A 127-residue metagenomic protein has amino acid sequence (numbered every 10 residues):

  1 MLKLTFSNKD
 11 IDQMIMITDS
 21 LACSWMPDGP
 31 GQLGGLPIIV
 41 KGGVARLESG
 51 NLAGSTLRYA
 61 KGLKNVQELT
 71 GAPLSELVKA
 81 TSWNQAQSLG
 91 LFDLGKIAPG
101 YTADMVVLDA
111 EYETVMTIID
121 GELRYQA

Functional and structural regions predicted by a protein language model:
M1-T18, A22-Y101, M105-L108: His/Asp/Glu-enriched, well-ordered alpha-helical/loop segment that forms or immediately abuts the divalent-metal
E111-Y112: Self-splicing inteins and homing endonuclease
V115-M116: His/acidic/aromatic-lined binding-pocket segments of jelly-roll/cupin-type domains and related regulatory beta-sandwich
